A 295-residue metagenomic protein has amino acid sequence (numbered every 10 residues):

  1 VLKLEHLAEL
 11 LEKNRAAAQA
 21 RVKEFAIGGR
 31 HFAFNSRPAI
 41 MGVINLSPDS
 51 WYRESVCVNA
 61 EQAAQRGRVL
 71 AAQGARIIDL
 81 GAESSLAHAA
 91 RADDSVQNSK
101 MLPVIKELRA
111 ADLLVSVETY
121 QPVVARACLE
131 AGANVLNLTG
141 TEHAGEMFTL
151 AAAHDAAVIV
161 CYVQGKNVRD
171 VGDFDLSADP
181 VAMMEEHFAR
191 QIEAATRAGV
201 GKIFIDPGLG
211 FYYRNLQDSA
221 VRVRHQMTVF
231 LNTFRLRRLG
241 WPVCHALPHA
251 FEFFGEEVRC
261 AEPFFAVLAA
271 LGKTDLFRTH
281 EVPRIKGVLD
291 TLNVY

Functional and structural regions predicted by a protein language model:
V1-P48, D290: N-terminal amphipathic alpha-helix/helix-capping segment at the start of soluble metabolic enzymes
K23, I40-I44, A71, I78-L80 (+6 more regions): Hydrophobic faces of well-ordered beta-strands that scaffold small-molecule active sites in alpha/beta enzyme cores
I27, Y52-Q65, S85-P103, P122 (+4 more regions): Active-site-adjacent loop and "lid" segments of alpha/beta metabolic enzymes
S47, Y120-Q121: A generic "binding-loop/recognition-motif" signal
Q65-G81, A269: Catalytic domains of carbohydrate-active enzymes, especially glycoside hydrolases
A75-R76, A110-L113, A131-A133: Short acidic/histidine-rich motifs immediately flanking catalytic phosphotransfer sites in two-component signaling
L108-L113, R197-V200, R238-L239: Short helix-capping segments at alpha-helix termini
